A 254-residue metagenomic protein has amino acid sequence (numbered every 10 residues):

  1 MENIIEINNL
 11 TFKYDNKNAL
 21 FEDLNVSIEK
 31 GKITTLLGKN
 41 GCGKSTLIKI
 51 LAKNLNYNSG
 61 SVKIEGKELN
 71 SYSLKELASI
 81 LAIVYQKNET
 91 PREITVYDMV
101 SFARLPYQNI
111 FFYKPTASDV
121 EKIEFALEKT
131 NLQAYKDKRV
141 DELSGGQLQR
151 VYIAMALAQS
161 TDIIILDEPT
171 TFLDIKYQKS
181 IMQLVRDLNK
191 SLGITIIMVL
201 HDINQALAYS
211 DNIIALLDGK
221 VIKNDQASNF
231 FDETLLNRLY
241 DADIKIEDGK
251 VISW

Functional and structural regions predicted by a protein language model:
M1-I7, T11-D23, S71-S73, P91: A short, flexible loop at the N-terminus of ABC-type nucleotide-binding domains that lies
L37-K39: The feature captures the beta-strand-to-loop junction immediately N-terminal to the Walker
A52: Helix-to-loop junction immediately C-terminal to a conserved catalytic motif
G60-E68, L77: Conserved ABC transporter NBD signature motif
R139-L143: Conserved ABC ATPase signature
I164-E168: Catalytic Walker B motif of ABC-type/P-loop ATPase nucleotide-binding domains
L239-W254: ABC ATPase nucleotide-binding domains
